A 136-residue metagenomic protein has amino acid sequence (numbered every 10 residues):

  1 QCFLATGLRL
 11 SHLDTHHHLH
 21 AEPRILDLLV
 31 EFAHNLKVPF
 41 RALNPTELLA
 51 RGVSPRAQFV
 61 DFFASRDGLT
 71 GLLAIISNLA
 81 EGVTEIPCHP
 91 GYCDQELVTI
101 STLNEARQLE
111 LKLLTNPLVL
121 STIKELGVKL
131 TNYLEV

Functional and structural regions predicted by a protein language model:
Q1-H12, H20-V136: Terminal accessory/targeting
